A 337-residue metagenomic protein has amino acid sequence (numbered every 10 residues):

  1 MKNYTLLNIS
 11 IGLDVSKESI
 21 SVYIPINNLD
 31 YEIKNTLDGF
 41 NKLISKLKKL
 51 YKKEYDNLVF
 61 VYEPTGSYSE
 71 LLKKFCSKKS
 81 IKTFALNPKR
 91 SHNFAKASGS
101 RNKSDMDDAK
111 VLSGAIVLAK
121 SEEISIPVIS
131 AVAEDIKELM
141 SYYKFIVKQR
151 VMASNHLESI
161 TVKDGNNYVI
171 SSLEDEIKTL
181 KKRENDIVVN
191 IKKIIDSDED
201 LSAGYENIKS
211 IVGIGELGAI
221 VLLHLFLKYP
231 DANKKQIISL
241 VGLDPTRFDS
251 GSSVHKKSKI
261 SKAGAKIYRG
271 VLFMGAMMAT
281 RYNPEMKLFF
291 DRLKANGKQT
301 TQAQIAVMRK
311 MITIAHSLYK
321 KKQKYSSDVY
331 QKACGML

Functional and structural regions predicted by a protein language model:
K2-P25, L112: Gly/Thr-rich phosphate-binding beta-strand-loop-beta motif of the actin/hexokinase/Hsp70
N27-V59: Nucleic-acid-processing active sites and adjacent nucleic-acid-binding tracks, predominantly divalent metal-dependent
V61-L71: Acidic, metal-coordinating catalytic cores used for nucleic-acid/nucleotide bond scission and strand-transfer chemistry
F84-N207: Long, charge-rich intrinsically disordered scaffolds of nucleic-acid metabolism proteins
I124-E138, T161, G165, K256-K259 (+1 more regions): Short, solvent-exposed helix-loop connector elements
S210, E216, L222-N296, T300 (+1 more regions): Phosphate-backbone recognition surface of nucleic-acid-processing proteins
S252-S253, F290-L337: Low-complexity, acidic/Ser/Thr- and charged residue-rich accessory regions of DNA metabolism proteins
